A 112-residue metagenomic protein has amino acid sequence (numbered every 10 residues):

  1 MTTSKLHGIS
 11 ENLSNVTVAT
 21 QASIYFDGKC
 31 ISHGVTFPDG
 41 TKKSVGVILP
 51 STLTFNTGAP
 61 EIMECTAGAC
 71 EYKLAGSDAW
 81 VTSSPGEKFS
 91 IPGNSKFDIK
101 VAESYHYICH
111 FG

Functional and structural regions predicted by a protein language model:
M1-T41: A short, N-terminal "cap"/entry segment at the start of jelly-roll beta-barrel domains of the cupin/DSBH fold
F26, L53-F55, Y72: Short loop/turn motifs at secondary-structure junctions and domain boundaries
G34, I62, K88, D98: Short, surface-exposed charged micro-motifs
T36-G58, K88-G93: Conserved short histidine dyad/triad with adjacent acidic residue
F37-D39, Y72-G76, F111: Short acidic, glycine-rich loop/turn motifs
T57-Y72: Short, conserved beta-strand element in jelly-roll/cupin
S77-F97: Short acidic-glycine-tyrosine-enriched beta hairpin
P92-G112: Ligand-binding loop in jelly-roll beta-barrel domains
